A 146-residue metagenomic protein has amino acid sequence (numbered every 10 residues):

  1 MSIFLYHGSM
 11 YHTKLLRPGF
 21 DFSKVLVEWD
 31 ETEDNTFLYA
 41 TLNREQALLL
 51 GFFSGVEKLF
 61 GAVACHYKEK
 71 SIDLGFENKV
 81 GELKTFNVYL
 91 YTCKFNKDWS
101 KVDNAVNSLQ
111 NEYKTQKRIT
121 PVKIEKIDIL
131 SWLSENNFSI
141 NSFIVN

Functional and structural regions predicted by a protein language model:
M1-N35, F52: ADP-ribose/NAD+-binding catalytic cleft of ART/PARP-like enzymes
S9-H12, A40, F95: Short, flexible loop/turn elements at secondary-structure junctions
E33-T36, L50-N146: Conserved NAD+-utilizing ADP-ribose enzyme module
N43: Short, conserved phosphate/pyrophosphate- and ester-handling motifs at nucleotide-, phospho-/glycolipid
